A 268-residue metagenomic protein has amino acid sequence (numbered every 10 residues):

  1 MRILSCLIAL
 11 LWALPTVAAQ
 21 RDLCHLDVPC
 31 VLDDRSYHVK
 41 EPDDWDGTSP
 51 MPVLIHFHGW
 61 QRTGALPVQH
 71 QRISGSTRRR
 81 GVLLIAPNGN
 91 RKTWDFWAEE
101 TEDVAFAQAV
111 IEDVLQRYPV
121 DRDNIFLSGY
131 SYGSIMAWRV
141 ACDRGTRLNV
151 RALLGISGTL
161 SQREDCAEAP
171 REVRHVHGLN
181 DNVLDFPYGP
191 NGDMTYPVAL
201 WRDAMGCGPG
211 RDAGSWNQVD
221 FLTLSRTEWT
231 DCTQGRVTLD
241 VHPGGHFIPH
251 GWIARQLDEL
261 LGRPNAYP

Functional and structural regions predicted by a protein language model:
S5-A13: Bacterial N-terminal signal peptides
T16-V53, E99-E102, S128-R147, A152-I156 (+6 more regions): A domain-start/cap signature at the N-terminus of enzymes
R21-D44, T48-F126, M136-R139: Serine-hydrolase catalytic machinery in alpha/beta-hydrolase-like enzymes
R91-K92, H242-F247: Histidine-bearing beta->alpha loop at or near hydrolase active sites
E168-V173, T233-V237: Short, proline-enriched alpha-helix->beta-strand connector loops that line the catalytic pocket of alpha/beta-hydrolase
H175-H177: Short beta-strand/loop motif that positions the catalytic acidic residue of the alpha/beta-hydrolase fold
N180-D185, H246-F247: Acidic catalytic loop of the alpha/beta-hydrolase fold
P190-Q218: Acidic, glycine-rich loop-and-strand cores that form catalytic or ligand-binding grooves in diverse globular domains
